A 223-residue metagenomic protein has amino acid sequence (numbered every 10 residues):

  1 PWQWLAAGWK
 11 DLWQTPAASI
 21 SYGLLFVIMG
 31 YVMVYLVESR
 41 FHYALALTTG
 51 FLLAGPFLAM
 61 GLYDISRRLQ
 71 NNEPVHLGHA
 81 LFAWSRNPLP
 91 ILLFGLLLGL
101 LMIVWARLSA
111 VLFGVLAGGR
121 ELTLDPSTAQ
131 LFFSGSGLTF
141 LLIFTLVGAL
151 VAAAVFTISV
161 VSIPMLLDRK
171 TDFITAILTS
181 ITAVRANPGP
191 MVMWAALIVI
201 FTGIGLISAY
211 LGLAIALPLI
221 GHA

Functional and structural regions predicted by a protein language model:
P1-A223: Hydrophobic alpha-helical membrane segments
